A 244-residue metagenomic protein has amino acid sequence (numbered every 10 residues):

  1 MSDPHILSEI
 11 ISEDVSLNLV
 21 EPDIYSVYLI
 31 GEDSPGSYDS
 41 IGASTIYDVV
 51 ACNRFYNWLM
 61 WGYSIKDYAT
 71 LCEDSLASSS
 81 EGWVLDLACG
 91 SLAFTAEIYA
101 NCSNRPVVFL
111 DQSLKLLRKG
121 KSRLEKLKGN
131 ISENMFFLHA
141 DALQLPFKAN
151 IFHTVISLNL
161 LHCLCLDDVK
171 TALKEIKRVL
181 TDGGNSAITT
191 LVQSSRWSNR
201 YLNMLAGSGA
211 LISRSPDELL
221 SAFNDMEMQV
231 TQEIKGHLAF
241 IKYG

Functional and structural regions predicted by a protein language model:
S2-C52: N-terminal, positively charged/glycine-rich alpha-helical extensions of SAM-dependent methyltransferases
M60-S80, E97: Conserved alpha-helix/loop element of class I SAM-dependent methyltransferases that forms part of the SAM/SAH-binding
W83-Q144: Class I SAM-dependent methyltransferase SAM/SAH-binding core
L143-V155: A short acidic, Gly/Pro-enriched loop at the edge of an enzyme's catalytic core that lines a small-molecule cofactor
K170-D182: A short glycine-rich, Lys/Arg-flanked "PGG" loop and its adjoining helix->strand segment in the class I
G183-T190: Conserved beta-strand signature within the Rossmann-like core of class I S-adenosyl-L-methionine
V192-G209: Short, glycine-/aromatic-enriched active-site segment of Class I SAM-dependent methyltransferases
A210-M226: Short alpha-helix
